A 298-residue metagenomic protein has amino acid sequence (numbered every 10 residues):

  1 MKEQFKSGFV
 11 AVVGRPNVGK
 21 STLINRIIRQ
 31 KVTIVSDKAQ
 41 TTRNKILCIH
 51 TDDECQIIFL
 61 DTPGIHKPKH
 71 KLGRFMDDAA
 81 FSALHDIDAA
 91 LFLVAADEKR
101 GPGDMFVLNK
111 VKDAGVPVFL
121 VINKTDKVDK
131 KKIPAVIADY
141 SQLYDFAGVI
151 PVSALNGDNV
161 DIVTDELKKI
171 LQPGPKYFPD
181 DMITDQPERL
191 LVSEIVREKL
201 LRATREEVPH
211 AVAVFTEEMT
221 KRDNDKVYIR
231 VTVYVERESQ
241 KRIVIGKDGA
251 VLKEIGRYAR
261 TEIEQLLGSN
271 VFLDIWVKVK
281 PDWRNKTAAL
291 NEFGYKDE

Functional and structural regions predicted by a protein language model:
M1-A89, V94: Conserved G1/Walker A P-loop phosphate-binding module
G19, N159, V251: Conserved glycine(s) of the Walker
Q30, I49-D53, P68, A83 (+8 more regions): Conserved, well-folded catalytic cores of nucleic-acid-processing and energy-transducing macromolecular machines
T42, I65-K67, K99-R100, V128-D129 (+1 more regions): Catalytic P-loop NTPase motifs of RecA-like helicase/translocase cores
H50-Q56, F75-V149, A203, T220-D223: Conserved C-terminal guanine-recognition region of P-loop GTPase G domains, centered on the G4
D61, N123, S153: Active-site glycine-centered loops adjacent to acidic/histidine catalytic or metal-binding residues that shape
P117, D126-T184, E188: Canonical P-loop GTPase G-domain recognition
E188-E298: P-loop NTP-binding site
